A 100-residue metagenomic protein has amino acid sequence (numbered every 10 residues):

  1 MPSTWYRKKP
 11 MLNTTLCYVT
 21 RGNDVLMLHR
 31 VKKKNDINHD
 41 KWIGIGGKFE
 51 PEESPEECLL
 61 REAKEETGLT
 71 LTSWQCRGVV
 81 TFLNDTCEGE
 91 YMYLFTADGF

Functional and structural regions predicted by a protein language model:
S3-M27, K48-F49: Conserved N-terminal beta-strand and adjoining loop/helix that marks the start of the Nudix/MutT-like hydrolase domain
T4-W5, R77-N84: Short, solvent-exposed loop/turn elements at beta->coil junctions and helix N-caps that rim active or binding pockets
W5-Y6, D36-N38, E50-E53: An N-terminal domain-cap segment
K8-P10, D24-L26, N35, R61-E65 (+1 more regions): Recognition helices and adjacent regulatory flanks at domain boundaries
N13, C76, Y91: Residues that flank catalytic or metal-binding motifs in active/ligand-binding sites
N23, F82-F100: Active-site-adjacent beta-strand/loop module that shapes the phosphate/pyrophosphate-binding cleft
D36-D40, E88-G89: A conserved beta-turn-beta hairpin within the catalytic core of GNAT-like acetyltransferases that forms part
I45-G78, F95: The catalytic Nudix box helix
